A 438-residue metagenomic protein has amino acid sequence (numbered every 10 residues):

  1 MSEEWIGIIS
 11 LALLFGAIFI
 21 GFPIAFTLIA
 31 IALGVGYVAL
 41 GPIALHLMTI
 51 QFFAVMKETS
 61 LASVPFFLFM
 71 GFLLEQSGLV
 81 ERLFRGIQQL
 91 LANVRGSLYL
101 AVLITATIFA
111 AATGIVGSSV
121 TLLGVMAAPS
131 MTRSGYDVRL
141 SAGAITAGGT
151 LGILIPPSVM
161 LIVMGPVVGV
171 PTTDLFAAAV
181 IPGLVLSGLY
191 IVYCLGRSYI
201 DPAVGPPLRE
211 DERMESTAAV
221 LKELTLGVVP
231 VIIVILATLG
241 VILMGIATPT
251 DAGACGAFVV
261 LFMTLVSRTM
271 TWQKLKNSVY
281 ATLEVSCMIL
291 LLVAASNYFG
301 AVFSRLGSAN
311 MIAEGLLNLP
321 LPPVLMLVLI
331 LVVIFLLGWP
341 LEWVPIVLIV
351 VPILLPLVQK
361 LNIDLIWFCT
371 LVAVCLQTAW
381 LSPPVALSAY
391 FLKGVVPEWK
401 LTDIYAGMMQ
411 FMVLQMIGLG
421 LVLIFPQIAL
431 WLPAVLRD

Functional and structural regions predicted by a protein language model:
M1-D438: Alpha-helical transmembrane segments of multi-pass membrane transport proteins
